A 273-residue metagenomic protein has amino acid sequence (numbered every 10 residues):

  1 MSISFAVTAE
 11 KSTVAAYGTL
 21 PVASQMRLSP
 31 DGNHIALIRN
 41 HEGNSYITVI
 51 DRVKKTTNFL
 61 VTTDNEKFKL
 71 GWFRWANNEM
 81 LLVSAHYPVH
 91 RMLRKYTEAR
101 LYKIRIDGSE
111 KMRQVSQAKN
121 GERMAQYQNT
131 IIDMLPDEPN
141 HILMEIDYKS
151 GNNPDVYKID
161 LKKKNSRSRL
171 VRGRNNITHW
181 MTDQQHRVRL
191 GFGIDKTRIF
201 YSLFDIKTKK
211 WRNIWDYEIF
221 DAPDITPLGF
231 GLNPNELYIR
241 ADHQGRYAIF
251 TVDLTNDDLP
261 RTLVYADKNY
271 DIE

Functional and structural regions predicted by a protein language model:
M1-V7: Hydrophobic h-region of N-terminal signal peptides that target proteins for export in Gram-negative bacteria
V7-E273: Beta-propeller folds
